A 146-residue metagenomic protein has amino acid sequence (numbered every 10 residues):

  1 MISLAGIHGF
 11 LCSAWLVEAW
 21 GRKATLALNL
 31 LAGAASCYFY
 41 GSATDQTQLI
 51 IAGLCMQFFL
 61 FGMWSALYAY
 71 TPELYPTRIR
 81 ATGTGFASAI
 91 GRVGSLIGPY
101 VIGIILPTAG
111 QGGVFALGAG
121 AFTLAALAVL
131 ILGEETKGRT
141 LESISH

Functional and structural regions predicted by a protein language model:
M1-H146: Transmembrane-helix signature of 12-pass secondary carriers
